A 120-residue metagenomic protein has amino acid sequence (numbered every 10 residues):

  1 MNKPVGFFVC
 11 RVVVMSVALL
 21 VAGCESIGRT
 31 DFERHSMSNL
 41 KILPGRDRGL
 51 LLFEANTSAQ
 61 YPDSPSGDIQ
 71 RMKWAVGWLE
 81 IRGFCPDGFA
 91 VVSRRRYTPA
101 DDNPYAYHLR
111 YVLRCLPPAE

Functional and structural regions predicted by a protein language model:
N2-V13: Bacterial N-terminal signal peptides that target proteins for export
V5-G6, T30, L51, D87: Short non-domain terminal segments
S16-V17: Short, flexible, surface-exposed loop segments at domain boundaries
L20-G23: C-terminal motif of bacterial Sec signal peptides marking the signal peptidase cleavage site
E25-G28: Bacterial signal peptide processing site
D31-R34, H108-R110: Extracellular structured ligand-interaction cores
F32-E54: Post-signal peptide N-terminal segment of mature Sec-exported envelope proteins
T57-E120: Intrinsically disordered, glycine/charged-rich N-terminal periplasmic/extracytoplasmic linker segments that lie
